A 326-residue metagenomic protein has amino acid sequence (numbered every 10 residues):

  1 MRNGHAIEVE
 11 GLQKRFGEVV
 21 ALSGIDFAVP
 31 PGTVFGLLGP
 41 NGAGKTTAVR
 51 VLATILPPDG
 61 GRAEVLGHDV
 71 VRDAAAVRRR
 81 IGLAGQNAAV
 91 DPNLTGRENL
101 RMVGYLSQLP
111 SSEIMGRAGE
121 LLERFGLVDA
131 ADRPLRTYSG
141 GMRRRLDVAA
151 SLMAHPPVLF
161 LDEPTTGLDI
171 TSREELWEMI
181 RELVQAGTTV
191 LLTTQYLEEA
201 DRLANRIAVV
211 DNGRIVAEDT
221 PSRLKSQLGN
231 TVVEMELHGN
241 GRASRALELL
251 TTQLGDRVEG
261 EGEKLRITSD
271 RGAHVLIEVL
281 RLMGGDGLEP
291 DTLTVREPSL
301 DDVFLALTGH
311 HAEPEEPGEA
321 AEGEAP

Functional and structural regions predicted by a protein language model:
M1-Q13, H310-P326: ABC-family P-loop ATPase nucleotide-binding domain
G4-V9, K14-D211, V216-A217: ABC transporter nucleotide-binding domains
W177-D270: ABC transporter nucleotide-binding domain
L228, L307-T308: Short, flexible helix/strand-to-coil boundary loops that buttress conserved ligand/catalytic motifs in alpha/beta
R245-Q253, E278-L288: Generic non-transmembrane alpha-helical segments
V258-E261, L288-R296: Conserved short beta-strand edge segments in small beta-sheet-based binding/regulatory domains
E263-D270, T294-A306: Short proline/glycine- and acidic-rich turn/helix-capping motifs at secondary-structure junctions
R266-T268, G284-D291, E313-P326: Topological signature of polytopic alpha-helical transporters
